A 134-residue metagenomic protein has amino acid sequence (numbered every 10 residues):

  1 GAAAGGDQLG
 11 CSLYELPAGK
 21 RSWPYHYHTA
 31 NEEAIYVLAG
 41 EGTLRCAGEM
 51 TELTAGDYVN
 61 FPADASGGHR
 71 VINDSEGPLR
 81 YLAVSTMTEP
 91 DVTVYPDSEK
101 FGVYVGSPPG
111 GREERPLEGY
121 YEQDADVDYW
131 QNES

Functional and structural regions predicted by a protein language model:
G1-Y25, N31: A short glycine-rich, His/Asp/Glu-containing loop-to-beta-strand
L13-P17, H28-C46, V84-T88: Short, conserved beta-strand element in jelly-roll/cupin
P24, L44-R45, F61, G68-S75: Short beta-strand His + acidic residue motifs that chelate non-heme Fe in jelly-roll/DSBH and cupin folds
A30, A65, E76-G77: Short strand-connecting beta-turns/loops that link adjacent beta-strands
A34, E41-T43, M50, G68 (+1 more regions): Structural motif
A47-D64: Short acidic-glycine-tyrosine-enriched beta hairpin
I72-S134: Double-stranded beta-helix
